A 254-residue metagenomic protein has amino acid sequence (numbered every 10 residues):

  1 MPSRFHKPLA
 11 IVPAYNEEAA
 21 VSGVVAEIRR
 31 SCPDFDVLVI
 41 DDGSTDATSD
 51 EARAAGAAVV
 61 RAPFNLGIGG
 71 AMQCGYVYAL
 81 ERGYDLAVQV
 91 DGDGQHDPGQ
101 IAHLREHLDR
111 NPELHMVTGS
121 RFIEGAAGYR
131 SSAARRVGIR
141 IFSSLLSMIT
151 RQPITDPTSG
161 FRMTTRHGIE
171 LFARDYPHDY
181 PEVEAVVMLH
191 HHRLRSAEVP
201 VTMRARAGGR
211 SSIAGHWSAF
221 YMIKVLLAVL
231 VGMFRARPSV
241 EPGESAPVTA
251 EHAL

Functional and structural regions predicted by a protein language model:
M1-E27: N-proximal low-complexity "stem/linker" segments adjacent to membrane-targeting elements
S3, K7-L9, K224-L254: Terminal low-complexity segments of carbohydrate-biosynthetic enzymes
E17-A20, S44, D97: Donor nucleotide-sugar binding loop of glycosyltransferases
A26-F35: Short, acidic, metal-binding catalytic loop of nucleotide-sugar glycosyltransferases
D41-S49, G94: A conserved acidic beta->alpha catalytic loop
A62-E81, L86, P98-D179, R206-K224 (+2 more regions): Acceptor/aglycone-binding surface of glycosyltransferases and processive sugar-polymer synthases
Q152-P153, R174-P177, V186-R204: Catalytic donor-sugar/metal-binding loop of nucleotide-sugar-dependent glycosyltransferases
